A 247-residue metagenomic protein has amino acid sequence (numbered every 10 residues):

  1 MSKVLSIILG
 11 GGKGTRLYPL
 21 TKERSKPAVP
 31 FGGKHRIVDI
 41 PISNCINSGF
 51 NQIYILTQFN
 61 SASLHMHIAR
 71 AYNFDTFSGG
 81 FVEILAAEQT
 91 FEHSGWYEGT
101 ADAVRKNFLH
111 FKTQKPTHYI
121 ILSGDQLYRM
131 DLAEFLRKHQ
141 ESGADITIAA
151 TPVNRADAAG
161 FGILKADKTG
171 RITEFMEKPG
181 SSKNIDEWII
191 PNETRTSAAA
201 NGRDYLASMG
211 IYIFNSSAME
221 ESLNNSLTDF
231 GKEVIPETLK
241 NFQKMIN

Functional and structural regions predicted by a protein language model:
M1-N247: Unchanged
